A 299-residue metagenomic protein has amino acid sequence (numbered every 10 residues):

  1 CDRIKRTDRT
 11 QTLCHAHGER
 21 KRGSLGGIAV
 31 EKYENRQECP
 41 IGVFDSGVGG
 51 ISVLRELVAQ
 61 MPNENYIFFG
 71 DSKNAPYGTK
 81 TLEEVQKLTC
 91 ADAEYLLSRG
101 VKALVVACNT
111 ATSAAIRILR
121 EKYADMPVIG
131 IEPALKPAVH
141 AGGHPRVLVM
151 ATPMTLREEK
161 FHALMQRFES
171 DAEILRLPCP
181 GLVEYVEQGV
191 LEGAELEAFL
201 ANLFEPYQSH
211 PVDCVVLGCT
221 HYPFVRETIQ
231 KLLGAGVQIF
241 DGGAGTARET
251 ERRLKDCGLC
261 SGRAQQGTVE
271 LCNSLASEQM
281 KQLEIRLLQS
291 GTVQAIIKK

Functional and structural regions predicted by a protein language model:
H15, E19-K21, V225: Alpha-helical and His/Cys-centered functional microenvironments
E19-A29: Short, Lys/Arg-enriched N-terminal segments with co-localized hydrophobic residues within the first ~10-30 amino acids
A29-K299: Non-catalytic structural scaffold of enzyme domains
